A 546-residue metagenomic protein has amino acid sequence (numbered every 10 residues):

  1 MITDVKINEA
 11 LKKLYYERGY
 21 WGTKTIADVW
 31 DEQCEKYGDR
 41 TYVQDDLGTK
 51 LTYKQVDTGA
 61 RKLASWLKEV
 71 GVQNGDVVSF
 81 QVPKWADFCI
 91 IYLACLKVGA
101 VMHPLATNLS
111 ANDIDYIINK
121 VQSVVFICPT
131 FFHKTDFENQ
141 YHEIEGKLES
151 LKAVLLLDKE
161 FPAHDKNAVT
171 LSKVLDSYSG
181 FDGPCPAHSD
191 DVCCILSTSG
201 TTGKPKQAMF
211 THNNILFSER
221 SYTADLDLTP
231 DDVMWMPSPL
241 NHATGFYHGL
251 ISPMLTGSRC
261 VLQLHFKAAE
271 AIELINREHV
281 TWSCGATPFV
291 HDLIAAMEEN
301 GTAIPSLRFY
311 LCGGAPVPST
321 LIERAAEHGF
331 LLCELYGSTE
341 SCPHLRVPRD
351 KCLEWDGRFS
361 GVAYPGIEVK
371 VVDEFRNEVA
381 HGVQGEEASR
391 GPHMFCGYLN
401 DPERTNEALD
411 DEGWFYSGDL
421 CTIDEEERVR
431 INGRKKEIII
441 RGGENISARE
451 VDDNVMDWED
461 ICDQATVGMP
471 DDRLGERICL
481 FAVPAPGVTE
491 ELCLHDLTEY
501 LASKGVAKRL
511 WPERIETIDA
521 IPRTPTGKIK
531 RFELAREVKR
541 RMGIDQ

Functional and structural regions predicted by a protein language model:
G22, D39-L93, S110-D115, K166-D176 (+1 more regions): Conserved AMP-binding/adenylate-forming core of the ANL superfamily
G38-D39, L156, F161-P162, K173-S197 (+2 more regions): Conserved pre-ATP/AMP-binding loop-to-beta segment of ANL
K50-K54, C193-F217: Conserved AMP-binding A3 loop
E69, K97-K173, P486: Structural core segment of the AMP-binding/adenylate-forming
L109-N112, Y116, F126-C128, S283 (+6 more regions): AMP-binding/adenylate-forming catalytic core of the ANL superfamily
L157, V506-K528, D545: AMP-binding/adenylate-forming catalytic domain of the ANL superfamily
L216-V233, N241-W282, H291-D292, A296: Conserved AMP-binding/adenylation subdomain of ANL enzymes
L255, V280-G285, I294-W355, E368: Gly/Ser/Thr-rich phosphate-binding loop
